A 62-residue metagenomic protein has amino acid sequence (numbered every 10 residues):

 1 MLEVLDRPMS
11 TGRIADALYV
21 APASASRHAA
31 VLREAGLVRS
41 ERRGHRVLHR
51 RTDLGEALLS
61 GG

Functional and structural regions predicted by a protein language model:
M1-R51, S60-G61: Extended mid-to-C-terminal alpha-helical interaction segments
